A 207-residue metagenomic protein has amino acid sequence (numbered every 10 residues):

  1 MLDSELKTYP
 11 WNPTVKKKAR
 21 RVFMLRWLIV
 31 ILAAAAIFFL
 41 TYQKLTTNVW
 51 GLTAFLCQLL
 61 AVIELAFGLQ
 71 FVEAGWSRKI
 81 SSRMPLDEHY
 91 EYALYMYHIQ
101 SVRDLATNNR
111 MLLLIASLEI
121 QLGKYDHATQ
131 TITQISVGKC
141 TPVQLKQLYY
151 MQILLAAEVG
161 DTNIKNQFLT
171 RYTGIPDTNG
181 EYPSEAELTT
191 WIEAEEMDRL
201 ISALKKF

Functional and structural regions predicted by a protein language model:
M1-V22: Cytosolic juxtamembrane N-terminal segments of multi-pass membrane proteins
T14-R20, I63-H89: Transmembrane-cytosolic junction motif
F23-Q43: Canonical alpha-helical transmembrane segments of integral membrane proteins
T41-A61: Hydrophobic alpha-helical transmembrane segments
W50-A54, I80-Y95, I120-I132, A157-N166 (+1 more regions): Helix-turn-helix repeat elements of alpha-solenoid scaffolds
I63-L69, Y97-T107, T133-V143, T170-G180 (+1 more regions): Solenoid-like repeat scaffolds
R78-K79, R110-S117, Q147-L154, Y182-E193: "A position-specific structural signal for the A-helix of alpha-solenoid helical repeats
I135-T173: A membrane-cytosol interface segment of integral membrane proteins
